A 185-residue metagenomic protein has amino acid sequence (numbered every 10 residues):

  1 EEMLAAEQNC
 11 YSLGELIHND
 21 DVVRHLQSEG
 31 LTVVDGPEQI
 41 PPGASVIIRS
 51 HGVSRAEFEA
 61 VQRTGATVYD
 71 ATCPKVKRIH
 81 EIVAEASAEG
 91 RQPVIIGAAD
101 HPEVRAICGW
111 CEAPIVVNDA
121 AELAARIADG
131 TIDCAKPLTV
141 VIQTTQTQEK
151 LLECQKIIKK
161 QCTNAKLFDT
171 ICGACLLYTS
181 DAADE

Functional and structural regions predicted by a protein language model:
C10-L16, I95-G97: Short internal beta-strands
G14-G30: N-terminal beta-loop-helix "entrance" segment that forms/cooperates in small-molecule cofactor or anionic ligand
N19, V53-F58, D100-R105: Short, glycine/polar-rich helix-capping loops at beta-to-alpha or helix-loop-helix junctions that flank or form
T32-P41: Short acidic low-complexity segments
V68-Y69, I82-A88, P93-G130: Internal gly/pro-rich beta-alpha loop/helix module that stabilizes soluble enzyme cofactors or their anionic handles
T144-I158, C162: Glycine-rich phosphate/diphosphate-binding loop of Rossmann-like nucleotide-binding domains
Y178-E185: Conserved small/polar residues in nucleotide/adenosyl-binding loops
